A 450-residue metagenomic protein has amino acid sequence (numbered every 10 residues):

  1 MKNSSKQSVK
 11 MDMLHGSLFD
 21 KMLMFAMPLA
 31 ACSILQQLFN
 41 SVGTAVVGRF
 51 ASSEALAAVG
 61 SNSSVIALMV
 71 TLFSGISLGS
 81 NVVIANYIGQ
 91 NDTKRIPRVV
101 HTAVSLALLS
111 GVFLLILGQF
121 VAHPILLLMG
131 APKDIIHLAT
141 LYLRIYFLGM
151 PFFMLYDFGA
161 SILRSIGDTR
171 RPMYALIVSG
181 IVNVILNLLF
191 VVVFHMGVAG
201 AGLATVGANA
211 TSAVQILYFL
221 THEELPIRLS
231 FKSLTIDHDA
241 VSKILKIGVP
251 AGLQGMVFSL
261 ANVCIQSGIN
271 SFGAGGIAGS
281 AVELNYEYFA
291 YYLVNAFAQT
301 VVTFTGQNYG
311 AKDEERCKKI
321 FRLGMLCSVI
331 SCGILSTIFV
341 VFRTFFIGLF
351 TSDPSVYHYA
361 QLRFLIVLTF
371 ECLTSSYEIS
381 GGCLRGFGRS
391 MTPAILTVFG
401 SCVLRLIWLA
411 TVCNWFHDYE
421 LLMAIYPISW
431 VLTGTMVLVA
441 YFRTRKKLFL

Functional and structural regions predicted by a protein language model:
M1-A26, I84-G149, V193-V249, T305-F370 (+1 more regions): Short alpha-helical transmembrane segments in multi-pass integral membrane proteins
M13-F50, S64-G79, V83, L108-L115 (+5 more regions): N-terminal transmembrane alpha-helices
L23, M27, F39, I76 (+15 more regions): Residue-level signal for transmembrane alpha-helical positions in Major Facilitator Superfamily
M24-G43, I145, Y156, S179 (+4 more regions): Transmembrane helical elements of multi-pass membrane transporters/channels
L38-A57, L126-K133, L189-M196, M256-F289 (+3 more regions): Helix-terminus/linker motif at the lipid-water interface of multi-pass membrane proteins
T44, L56-I116, F153-P172, Q266 (+2 more regions): Small-residue-rich hydrophobic transmembrane alpha-helices
L68, N183-N187, A213-L217, F289-Y292 (+3 more regions): Hydrophobic transmembrane alpha-helices of multi-pass small-molecule transporters
S77, Y146-R164, P172-N183, A201-I216 (+4 more regions): Short runs within selected transmembrane alpha-helices of multi-pass transporters and secretion channels
